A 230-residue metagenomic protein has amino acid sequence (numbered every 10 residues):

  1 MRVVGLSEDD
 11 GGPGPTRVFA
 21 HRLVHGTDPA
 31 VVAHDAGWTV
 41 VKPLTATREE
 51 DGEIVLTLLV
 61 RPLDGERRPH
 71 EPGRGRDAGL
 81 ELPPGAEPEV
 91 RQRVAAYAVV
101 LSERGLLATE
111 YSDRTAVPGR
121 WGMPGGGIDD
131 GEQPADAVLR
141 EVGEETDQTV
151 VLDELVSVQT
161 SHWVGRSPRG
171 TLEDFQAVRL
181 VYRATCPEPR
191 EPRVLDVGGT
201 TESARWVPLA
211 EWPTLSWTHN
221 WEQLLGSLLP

Functional and structural regions predicted by a protein language model:
M1-L56, V60: Intrinsically disordered, low-complexity, charged terminal extensions of DNA damage-control enzymes
M1-V18, L82-G122, V150-E154, C186: N-terminal strand-loop-strand
M1-V3, I54-L56, V94-A96, V178-L180 (+1 more regions): Change "...and in nucleic-acid phosphodiester-cleaving endonucleases..." to "...and in nucleic-acid processing enzymes
R22-V41, M123-V156: The catalytic Nudix box helix
T47-V99: Acidic, metal-coordinating catalytic segment for phosphate/diphosphate chemistry, firing primarily on the Nudix
R48-V55, E87-E89, Q159-R179: Acidic pyrophosphate-coordinating catalytic loop
L59, V100, V181-T185, R205-P208: Short, well-ordered beta-strand micro-motif
F175-R190: Phosphate/ribose-recognition catalytic cores of enzymes acting on nucleotide-derived substrates
